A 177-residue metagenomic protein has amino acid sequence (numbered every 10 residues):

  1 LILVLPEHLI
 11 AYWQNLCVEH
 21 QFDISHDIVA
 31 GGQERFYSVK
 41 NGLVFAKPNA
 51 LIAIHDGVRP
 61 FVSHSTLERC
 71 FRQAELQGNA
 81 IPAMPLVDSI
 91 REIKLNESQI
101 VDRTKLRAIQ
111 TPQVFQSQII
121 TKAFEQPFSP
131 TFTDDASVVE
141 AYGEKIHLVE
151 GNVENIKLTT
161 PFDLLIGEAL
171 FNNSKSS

Functional and structural regions predicted by a protein language model:
L1-I2, S25-H26, Q77-G78, E125 (+1 more regions): Short active-site oxyanion
L1-N49: Conserved N-terminal catalytic core of the sugar/cofactor nucleotidyltransferase
I2, R59, N79-I81, S98 (+3 more regions): A residue-level structural signature of the nucleotidyltransferase/glycosyltransferase Rossmann-like core
W13-C17, C70, I120, G167: Hydrophobic packing residues within well-ordered alpha-helices of enzyme cores
F22-I24, A46-A50, E75-G78, P127-S129 (+1 more regions): Short glycine/proline-enriched coil/turn segments at helix->beta-strand junctions
E34-L95, Q110: Conserved beta-loop-beta/alpha segment of the NTase-like Rossmann-fold superfamily that binds/positions NTPs
Q99-I109: A recurrent flexible, glycine/aromatic-enriched loop bordering the glycosyltransferase active site that acts as
R107-S177: Conserved alpha/beta core of the MobA/IspD/sugar-nucleotide pyrophosphorylase nucleotidyltransferase superfamily
